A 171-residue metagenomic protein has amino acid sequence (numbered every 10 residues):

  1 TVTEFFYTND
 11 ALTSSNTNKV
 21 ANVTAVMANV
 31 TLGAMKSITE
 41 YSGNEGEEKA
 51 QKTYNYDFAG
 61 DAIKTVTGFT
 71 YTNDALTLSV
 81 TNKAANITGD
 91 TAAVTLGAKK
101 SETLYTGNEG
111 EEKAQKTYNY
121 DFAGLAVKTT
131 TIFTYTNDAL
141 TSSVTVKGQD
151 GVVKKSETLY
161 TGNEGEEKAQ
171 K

Functional and structural regions predicted by a protein language model:
T1-K171: Buried hydrophobic residues that stabilize the cores of well-folded domains
